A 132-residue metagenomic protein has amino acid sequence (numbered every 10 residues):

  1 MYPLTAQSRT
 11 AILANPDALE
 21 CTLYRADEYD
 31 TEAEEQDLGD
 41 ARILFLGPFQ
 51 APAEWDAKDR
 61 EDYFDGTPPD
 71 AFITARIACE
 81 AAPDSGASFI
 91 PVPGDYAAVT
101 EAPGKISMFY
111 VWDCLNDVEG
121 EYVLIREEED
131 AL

Functional and structural regions predicted by a protein language model:
M1-L13: Short, intrinsically disordered N-terminal pre-domain segments
Y2-L4, A26-L132: Short, conserved turn/kink motifs that form compact alpha/beta structural patches or helix kinks used as
A18-R25: A short, Trp-centered hydrophobic/proline-enriched beta-strand micro-motif
